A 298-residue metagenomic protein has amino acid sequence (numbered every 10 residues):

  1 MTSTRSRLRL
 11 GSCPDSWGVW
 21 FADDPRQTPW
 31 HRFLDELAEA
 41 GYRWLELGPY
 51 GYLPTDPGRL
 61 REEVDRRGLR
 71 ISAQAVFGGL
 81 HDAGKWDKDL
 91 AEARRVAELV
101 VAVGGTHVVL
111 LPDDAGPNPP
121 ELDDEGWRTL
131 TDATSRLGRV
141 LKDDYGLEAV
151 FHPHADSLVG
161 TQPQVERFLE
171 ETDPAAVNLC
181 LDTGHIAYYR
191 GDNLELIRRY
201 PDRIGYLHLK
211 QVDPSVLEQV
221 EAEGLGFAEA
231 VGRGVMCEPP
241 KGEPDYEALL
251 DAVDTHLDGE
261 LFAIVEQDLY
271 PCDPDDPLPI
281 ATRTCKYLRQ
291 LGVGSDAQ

Functional and structural regions predicted by a protein language model:
M1-G105, S135, N178, D251 (+1 more regions): N-terminal pre-domain/capping segments
F21-Q27, E121, A187-D258, P274-P279: Gly/Pro-rich active-site loop or hairpin
F21-R26, W44-R59, G79-D89, N118-P119 (+5 more regions): Acidic-and-aromatic substrate-binding clefts and catalytic sites of carbohydrate-active enzymes
W30, P57, D89-V96, W127-T134 (+7 more regions): Aromatic/hydrophobic pocket-lining residues that form the small-molecule binding cavity in soluble enzyme cores
G41, L69, E171-N178, R199-G205: Glycine-enriched alpha-helix->loop->beta-strand junction motifs that scaffold or abut catalytic
W44, V150-H152, C180-T183, I264-E266: Generic enzyme active-site microenvironment
E46, A73, V109, V150 (+2 more regions): Conserved beta-strand positions in the central sheet of alpha/beta enzyme cores
K85-L179, Y188, C272: Active-site acidic/histidine proton-transfer and metal-coordination neighborhood in alpha/beta enzyme cores
